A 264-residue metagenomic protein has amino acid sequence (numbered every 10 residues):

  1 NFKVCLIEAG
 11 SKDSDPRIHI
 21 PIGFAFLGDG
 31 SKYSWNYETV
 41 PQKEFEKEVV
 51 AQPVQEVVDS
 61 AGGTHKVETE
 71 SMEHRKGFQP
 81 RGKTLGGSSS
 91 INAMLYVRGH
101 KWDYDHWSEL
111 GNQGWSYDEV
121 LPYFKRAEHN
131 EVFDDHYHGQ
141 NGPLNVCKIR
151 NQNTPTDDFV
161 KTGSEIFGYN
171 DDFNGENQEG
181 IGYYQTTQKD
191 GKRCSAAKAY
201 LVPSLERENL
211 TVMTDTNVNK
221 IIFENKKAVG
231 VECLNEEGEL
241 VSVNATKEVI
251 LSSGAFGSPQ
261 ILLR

Functional and structural regions predicted by a protein language model:
N1-R264: N-terminal redox-cofactor-binding region of secreted/periplasmic oxidoreductases
